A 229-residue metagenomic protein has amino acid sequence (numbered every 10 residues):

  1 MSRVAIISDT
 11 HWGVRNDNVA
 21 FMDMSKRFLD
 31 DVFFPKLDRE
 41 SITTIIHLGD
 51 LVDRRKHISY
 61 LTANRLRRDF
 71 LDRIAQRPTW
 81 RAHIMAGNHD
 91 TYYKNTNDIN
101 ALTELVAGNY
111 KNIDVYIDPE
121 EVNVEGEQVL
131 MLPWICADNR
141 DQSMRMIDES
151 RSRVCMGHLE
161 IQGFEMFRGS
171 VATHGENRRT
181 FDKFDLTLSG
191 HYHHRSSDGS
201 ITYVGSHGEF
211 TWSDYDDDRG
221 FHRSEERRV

Functional and structural regions predicted by a protein language model:
S2-R3, T10, V14-V122, T180-F184: Core catalytic region of metal-dependent phosphoesterases/phosphodiesterases, especially metallo-beta-lactamase-like
V4-I6, I46, M131, V154-H158 (+1 more regions): Structural motif
D9, G49-D50, G87-N88, H158 (+2 more regions): Active-site glycine-centered loops adjacent to acidic/histidine catalytic or metal-binding residues that shape
N16, K56-H57, K94-T96, R140-D141 (+3 more regions): Short glycine-/acidic-enriched loop or helix-start segments at secondary-structure transitions that form or flank
I42, G126, S150-S152, F184 (+1 more regions): Short, well-ordered alpha-helix to beta-strand connector turns
L66, H83, D90-R179, H207: Conserved catalytic scaffold of divalent metal-dependent phosphoesterases
I161, F167-S224: Conserved beta-sheet core of the metallophosphoesterase superfamily
E225-V229: Conserved small/polar residues in nucleotide/adenosyl-binding loops
